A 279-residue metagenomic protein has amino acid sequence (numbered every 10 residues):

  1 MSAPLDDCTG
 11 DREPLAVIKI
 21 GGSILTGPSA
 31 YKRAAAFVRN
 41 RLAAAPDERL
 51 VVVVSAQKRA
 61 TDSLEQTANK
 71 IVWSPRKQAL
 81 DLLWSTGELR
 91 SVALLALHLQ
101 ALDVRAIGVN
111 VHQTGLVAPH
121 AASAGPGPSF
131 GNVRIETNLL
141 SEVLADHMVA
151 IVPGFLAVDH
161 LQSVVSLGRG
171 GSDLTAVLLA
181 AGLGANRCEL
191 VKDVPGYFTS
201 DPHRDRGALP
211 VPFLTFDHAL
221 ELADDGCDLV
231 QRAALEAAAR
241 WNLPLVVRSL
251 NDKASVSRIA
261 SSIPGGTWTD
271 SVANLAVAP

Functional and structural regions predicted by a protein language model:
M1-L235: Nucleotide/pyrophosphate-binding catalytic subdomain
V54-D62, F198, D252-G266: Terminal amphipathic helices with adjacent charged low-complexity linkers/tails
D146, D224, D252-S255, P279: Generic structural signal for short, solvent-exposed loop/turn connectors between secondary structure elements
A238: Acidic-aromatic/histidine active-site loop/patch
L245: Binding-interface segments
R248-L250: Internal glycine-rich alpha/beta core junctions
I259-P279: A conserved regulatory-domain signal marking ACT and ACT-like small-molecule sensing domains and adjacent regulatory
